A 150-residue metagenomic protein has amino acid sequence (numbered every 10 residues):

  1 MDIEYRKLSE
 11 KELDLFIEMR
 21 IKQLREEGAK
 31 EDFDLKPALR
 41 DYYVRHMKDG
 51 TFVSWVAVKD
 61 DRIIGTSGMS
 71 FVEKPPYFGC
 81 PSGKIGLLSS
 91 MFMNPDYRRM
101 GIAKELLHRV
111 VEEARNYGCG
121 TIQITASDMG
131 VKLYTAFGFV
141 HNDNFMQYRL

Functional and structural regions predicted by a protein language model:
E4-E18: A short beta-loop-alpha structural element at the N-terminal edge of CoA-dependent acyl/N-acetyltransferase catalytic
I21-Y43, G83: Conserved GNAT-fold acetyl-CoA-binding loop/helix
V44-V56: A short helix-loop-beta-strand connector motif used in the catalytic cores of GNAT acetyltransferases and, in some
V56, R62-F71, L87, F92: Conserved beta-strand in the GNAT
G79-P95, N144-Q147: Conserved acetyl-CoA binding element of GNAT-fold acetyltransferases
L88, T121-I124: Conserved hydrophobic beta-strand within the GNAT/NAT acetyltransferase core sheet that lines the active-site cleft
S89-M93, R99-E112, N116, A136: Conserved acetyl-CoA-binding loop-helix of GNAT-fold acetyltransferases
K104, N116, G120-T121, D128-Y148: Conserved active-site alpha-helix within GNAT-family acetyltransferase domains
